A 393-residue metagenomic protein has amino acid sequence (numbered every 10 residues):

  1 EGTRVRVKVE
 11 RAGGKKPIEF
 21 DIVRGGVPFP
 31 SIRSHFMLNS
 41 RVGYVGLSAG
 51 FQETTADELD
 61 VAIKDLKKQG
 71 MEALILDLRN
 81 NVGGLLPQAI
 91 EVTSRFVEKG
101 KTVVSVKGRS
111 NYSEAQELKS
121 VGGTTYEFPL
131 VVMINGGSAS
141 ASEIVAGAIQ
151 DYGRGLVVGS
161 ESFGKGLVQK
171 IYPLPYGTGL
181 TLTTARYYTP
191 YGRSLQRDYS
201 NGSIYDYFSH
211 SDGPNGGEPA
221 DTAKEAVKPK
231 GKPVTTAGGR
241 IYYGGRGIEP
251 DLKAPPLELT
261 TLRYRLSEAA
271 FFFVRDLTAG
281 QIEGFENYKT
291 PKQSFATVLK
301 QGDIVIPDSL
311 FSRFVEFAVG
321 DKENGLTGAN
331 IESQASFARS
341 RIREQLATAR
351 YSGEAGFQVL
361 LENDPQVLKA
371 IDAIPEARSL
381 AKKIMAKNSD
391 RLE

Functional and structural regions predicted by a protein language model:
E1-G177, R186: Cleft-lining beta-strand/loop regions that shape enzyme active-site pockets
V7, P17, I22-V23, V27-I32 (+21 more regions): Sparse, context-dependent recognition of short Cys/His-centered cofactor- or disulfide-binding micro-motifs
D21-G25, H35-L38, E58-I63, V92 (+19 more regions): Generic preference for flexible, low-structure residues
S40, N80-N81, K119-S120, L156 (+10 more regions): Generic detector of intrinsically disordered, low-complexity, polar/charged segments
V45, T181-L182, Y243: Generic recognition of long tandem-repeat/solenoid scaffolds
T55-A62, K67, Q88-V92, K99 (+11 more regions): Stable alpha-helical elements in mature extracytoplasmic
A141, G147, G153, S160 (+1 more regions): Polar, glycine-rich mid-to-C-terminal structural blocks that act as macromolecule-binding/assembly scaffolds
S194-L195, Y199-E393: Conserved functional hotspot residues or short segments at active or partner-binding sites across diverse domains
